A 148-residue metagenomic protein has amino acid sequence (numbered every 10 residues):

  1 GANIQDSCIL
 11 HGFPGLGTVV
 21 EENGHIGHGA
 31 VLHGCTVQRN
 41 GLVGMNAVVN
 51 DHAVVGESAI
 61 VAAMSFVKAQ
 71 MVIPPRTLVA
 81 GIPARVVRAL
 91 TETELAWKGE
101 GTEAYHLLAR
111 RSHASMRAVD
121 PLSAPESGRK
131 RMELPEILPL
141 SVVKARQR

Functional and structural regions predicted by a protein language model:
G1-Q5: Short, surface-exposed acidic-centric catalytic microdomains
S7, G12-F13, T18-V20, G27-A145: Glycine-rich hexapeptide-repeat left-handed beta-helix
